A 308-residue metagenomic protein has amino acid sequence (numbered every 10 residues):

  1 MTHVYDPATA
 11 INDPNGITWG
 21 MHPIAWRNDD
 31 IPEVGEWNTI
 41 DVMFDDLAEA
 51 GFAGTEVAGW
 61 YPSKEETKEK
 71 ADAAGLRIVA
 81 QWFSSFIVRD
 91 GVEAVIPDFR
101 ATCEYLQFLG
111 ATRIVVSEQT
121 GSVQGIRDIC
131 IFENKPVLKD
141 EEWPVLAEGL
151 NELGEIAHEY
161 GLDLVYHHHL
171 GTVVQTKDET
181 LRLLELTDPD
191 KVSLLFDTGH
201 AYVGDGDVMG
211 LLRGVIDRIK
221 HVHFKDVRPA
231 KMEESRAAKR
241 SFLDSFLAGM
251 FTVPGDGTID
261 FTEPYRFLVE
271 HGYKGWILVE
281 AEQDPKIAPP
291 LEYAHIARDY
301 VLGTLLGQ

Functional and structural regions predicted by a protein language model:
Y5-D6, V92-L194: Active-site acidic/histidine proton-transfer and metal-coordination neighborhood in alpha/beta enzyme cores
Y5-T39: Boundary/entry segment of secreted carbohydrate-active catalytic domains
T9-G16, D45-E49, P62-A80, P97-A111 (+4 more regions): Acidic (Asp/Glu)-rich catalytic clusters
D13, A147-T258: Acidic/histidine-rich catalytic cores of soluble enzymes
M21, L47, T55, A71 (+7 more regions): Conserved, mostly hydrophobic/aromatic
A25-N38, S85-I96, K135-W143, T252-G255: Active-site mouth loops of central-metabolism enzymes
E33-N38, G121-I131, M232-D244: Short, flexible, mixed-charge acidic loops at enzyme active sites
G54-T67, S85-P97, G171-T176, T198-G206 (+3 more regions): Acidic-and-aromatic substrate-binding clefts and catalytic sites of carbohydrate-active enzymes
